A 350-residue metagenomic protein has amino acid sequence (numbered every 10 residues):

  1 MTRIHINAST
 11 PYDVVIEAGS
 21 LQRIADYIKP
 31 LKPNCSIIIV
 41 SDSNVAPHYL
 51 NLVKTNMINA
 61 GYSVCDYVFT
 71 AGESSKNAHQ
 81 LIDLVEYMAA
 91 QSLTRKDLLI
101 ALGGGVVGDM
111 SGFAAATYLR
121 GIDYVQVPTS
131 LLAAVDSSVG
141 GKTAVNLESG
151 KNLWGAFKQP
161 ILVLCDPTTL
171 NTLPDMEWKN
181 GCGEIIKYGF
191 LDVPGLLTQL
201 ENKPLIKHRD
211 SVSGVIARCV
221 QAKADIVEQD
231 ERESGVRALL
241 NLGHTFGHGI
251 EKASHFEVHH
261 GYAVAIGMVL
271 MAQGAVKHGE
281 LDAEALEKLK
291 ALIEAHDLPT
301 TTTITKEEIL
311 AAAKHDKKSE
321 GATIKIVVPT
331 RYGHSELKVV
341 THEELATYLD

Functional and structural regions predicted by a protein language model:
M1-D97: ATP/NTP phosphate-donor binding region
V15, F113-K203: A glycine/threonine-rich phosphate-anchoring loop and its flanking beta-alpha core in nucleotide/phosphate-binding
E17, I39, N77, P128 (+4 more regions): Residue-level signal for inorganic ion chemistry
V85-L102, S111-Q126: Non-catalytic interfacial helical region
S92-T94, T117-Y118, N146-L147, W154-K158 (+3 more regions): Solvent-exposed alpha-helices and their adjacent loops that cap or buttress functional pockets in soluble metabolic
V106-F113, A134-V135, G249: Short glycine/serine/threonine-rich phosphate/pyrophosphate-binding segments that cradle anionic phosphate groups
G183-I185, E280-D350: C-terminal charged capping/lid subdomain of soluble metabolic enzymes
Q199-E307: Active-site segments that bind and position negatively charged phosphate/pyrophosphate groups
